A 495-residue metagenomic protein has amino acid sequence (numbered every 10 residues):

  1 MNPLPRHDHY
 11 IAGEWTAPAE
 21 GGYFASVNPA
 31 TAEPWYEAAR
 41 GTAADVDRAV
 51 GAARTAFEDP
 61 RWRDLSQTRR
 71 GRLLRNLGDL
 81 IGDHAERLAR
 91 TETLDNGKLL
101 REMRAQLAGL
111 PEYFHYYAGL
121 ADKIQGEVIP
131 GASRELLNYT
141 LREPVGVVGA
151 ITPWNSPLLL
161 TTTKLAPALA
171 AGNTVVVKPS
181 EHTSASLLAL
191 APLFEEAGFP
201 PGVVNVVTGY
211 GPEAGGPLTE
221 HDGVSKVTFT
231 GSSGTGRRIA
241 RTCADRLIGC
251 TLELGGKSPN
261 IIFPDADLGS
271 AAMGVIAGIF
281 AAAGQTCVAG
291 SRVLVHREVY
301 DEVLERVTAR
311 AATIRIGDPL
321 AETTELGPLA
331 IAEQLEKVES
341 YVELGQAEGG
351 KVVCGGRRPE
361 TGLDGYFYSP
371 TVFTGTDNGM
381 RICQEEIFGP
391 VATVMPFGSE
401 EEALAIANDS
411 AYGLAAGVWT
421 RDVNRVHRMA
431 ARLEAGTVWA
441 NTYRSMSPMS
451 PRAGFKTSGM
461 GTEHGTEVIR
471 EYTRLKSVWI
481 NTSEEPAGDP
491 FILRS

Functional and structural regions predicted by a protein language model:
M1-A30, A56: Hydrophobic face of amphipathic alpha-helices that form TPR/SEL1-like repeat modules and related alpha-solenoid
G13, A32, R70, E92 (+10 more regions): Residue-level signal for inorganic ion chemistry
A17-A19, Y23-F24, R40-A44, A266: A short acidic/small-residue loop/turn micro-motif
T31-E37, V224, I261, R315 (+4 more regions): Conserved C-terminal structural/oligomerization subdomain of aldehyde/semialdehyde dehydrogenase
E33-I124: Glycine-rich loop-to-alpha-helix module at the N-terminal edge of alpha/beta enzyme cores
F57, R61, G78-A85, A89 (+20 more regions): Structural signal for hydrophobic packing residues in well-ordered secondary-structure cores of soluble enzyme domains
G126-S270, F397: Rossmann-like NAD(P) dinucleotide-binding subdomain of oxidoreductase/dehydrogenase enzymes
G234-D377, A440, A487-D489, L493-S495: ALDH superfamily catalytic-core signature
